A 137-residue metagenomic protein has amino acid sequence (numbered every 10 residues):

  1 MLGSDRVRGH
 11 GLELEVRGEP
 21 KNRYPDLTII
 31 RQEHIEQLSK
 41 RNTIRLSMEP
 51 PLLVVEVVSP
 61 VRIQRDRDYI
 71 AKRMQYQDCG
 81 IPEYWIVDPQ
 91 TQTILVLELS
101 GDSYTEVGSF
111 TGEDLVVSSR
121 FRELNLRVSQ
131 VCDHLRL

Functional and structural regions predicted by a protein language model:
M1-L137: Gly/Pro/Ser/Thr-rich low-complexity, intrinsically disordered segments predominantly at protein N-termini
